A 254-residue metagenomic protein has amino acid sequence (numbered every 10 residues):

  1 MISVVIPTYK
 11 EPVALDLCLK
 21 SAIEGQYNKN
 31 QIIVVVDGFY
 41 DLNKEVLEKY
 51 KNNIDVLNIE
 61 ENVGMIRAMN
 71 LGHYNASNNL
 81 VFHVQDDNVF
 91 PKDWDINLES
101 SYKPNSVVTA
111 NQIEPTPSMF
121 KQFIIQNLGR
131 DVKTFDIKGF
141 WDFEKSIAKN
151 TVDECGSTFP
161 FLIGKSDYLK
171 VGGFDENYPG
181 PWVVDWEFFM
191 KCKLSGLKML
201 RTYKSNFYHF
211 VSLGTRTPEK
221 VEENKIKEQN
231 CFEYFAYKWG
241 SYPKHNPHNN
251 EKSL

Functional and structural regions predicted by a protein language model:
S21-K29: Short, acidic, metal-binding catalytic loop of nucleotide-sugar glycosyltransferases
V36-E45, V89: A conserved acidic beta->alpha catalytic loop
I59-A76: Glycine-rich, basic loop-to-helix element that forms the pyrophosphate-binding segment of sugar-nucleotide handling
N78-V89: Short beta-strand-to-loop acidic/aromatic patch adjacent to the donor-nucleotide binding site
D93-R130: Conserved donor NDP-sugar-binding/catalytic core segment of glycosyltransferases
D142-I163: A recurrent flexible, glycine/aromatic-enriched loop bordering the glycosyltransferase active site that acts as
G156, P160-F161, D167, V171 (+1 more regions): A short, conserved alpha-helix in the catalytic core of glycosyltransferases
P179, R201-K220: Active-site donor/metal-binding and catalytic loop motifs of nucleotide-sugar-dependent glycosylation enzymes
